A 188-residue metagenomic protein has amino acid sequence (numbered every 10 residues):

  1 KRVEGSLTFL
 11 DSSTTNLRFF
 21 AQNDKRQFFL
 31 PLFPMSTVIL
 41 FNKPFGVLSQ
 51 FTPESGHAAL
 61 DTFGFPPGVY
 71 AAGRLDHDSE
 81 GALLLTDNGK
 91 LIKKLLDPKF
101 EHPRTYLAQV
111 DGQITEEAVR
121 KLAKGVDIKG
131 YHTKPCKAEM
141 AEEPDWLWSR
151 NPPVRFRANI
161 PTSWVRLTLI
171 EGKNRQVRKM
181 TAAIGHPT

Functional and structural regions predicted by a protein language model:
K1-G5, Q22-Q27: A cross-taxon signal for low-complexity, glycine/charged-rich
K1-V3, F9, D87: Intrinsically disordered, low-complexity segments enriched in small/polar residues
L7-S12, L17-F20: N-terminal basic, low-structured, amphipathic or hydrophobic segments
T8-F9, K25, A182: Enrichment for repetitive, rod-forming helical segments
T15, K25, P31-L32: Short, positively charged and aromatic/hydrophobic N-terminal segments
L32-T188: RNA pseudouridine synthases
